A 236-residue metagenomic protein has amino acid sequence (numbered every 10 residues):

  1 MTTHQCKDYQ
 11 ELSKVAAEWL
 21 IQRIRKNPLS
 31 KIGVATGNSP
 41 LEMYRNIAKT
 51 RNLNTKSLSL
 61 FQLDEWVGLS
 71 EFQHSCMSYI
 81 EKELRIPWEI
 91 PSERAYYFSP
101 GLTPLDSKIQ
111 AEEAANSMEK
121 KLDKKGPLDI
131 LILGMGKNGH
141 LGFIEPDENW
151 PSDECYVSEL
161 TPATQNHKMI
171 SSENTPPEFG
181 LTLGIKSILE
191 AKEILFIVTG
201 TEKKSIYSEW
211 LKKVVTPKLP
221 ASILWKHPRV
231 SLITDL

Functional and structural regions predicted by a protein language model:
M1-I32, K49, A95, E112: N-terminal glycine-/serine-/threonine-rich phosphate-binding loop
V34-S39, L133-K137, T199: Glycine-rich beta-strand-to-loop/alpha-helix junction loops that act as flexible
N46-T55, S78, P146-C155, K213-V215: A glycine- and small-aliphatic-rich helix-loop capping segment at beta-alpha/alpha-beta transitions that lines
T50-S59, W88-I90, S187-A191, L224-H227: Short, conserved loop/helix-junction motifs that constitute active-site signature segments in enzyme catalytic cores
T55-I132: Ligand-binding beta-strand-loop-alpha-helix segment within the catalytic cores of soluble metabolic enzymes
L141-I185: Class I SAM-dependent methyltransferase SAM-binding "motif I" and its flanking Rossmann-like core
L183-K186, E190-L236: ATP/nucleoside-binding phosphotransfer catalytic cores, i.e., glycine-rich phosphate-binding loops
